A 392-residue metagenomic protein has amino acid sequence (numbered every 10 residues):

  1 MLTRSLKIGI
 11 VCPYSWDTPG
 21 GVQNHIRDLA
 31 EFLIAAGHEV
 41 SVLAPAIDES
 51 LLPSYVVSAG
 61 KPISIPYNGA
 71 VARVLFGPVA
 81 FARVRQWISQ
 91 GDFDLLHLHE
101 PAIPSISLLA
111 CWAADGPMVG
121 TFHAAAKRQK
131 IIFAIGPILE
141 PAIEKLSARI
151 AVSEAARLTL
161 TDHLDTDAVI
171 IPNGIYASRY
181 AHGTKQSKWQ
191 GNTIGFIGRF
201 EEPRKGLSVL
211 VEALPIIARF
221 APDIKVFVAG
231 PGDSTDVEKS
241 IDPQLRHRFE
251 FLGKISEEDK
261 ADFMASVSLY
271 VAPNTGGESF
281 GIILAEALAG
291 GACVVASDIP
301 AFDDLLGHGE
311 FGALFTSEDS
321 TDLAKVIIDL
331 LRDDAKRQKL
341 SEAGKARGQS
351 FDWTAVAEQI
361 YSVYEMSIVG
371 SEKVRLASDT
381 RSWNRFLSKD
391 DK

Functional and structural regions predicted by a protein language model:
S5-L6, C12-P19, I26-R27, E31-V79 (+1 more regions): N-terminal strand-loop element at the rim of the active site of nucleotide-sugar-dependent glycosyltransferases
A46-D48, I197, K225-E238, G253: Glycosyltransferase donor-sugar binding loop
A155, G174: Carbohydrate-associated surface elements
Q186-K205, V211-P215, F227: Conserved donor-binding/catalytic core segment of Leloir-type glycosyltransferases
V237-D262: Nucleotide-activated donor-binding/catalytic signature segment of Leloir-type glycosyltransferases, i.e., the conserved
L269, C293-A296: Short hydrophobic beta-strand element within catalytic cores of glycosyltransferases and related nucleotide-activated
H308-G309, A313-S320, D329-A335: Conserved acidic donor-binding segment of nucleotide-sugar-dependent glycosyltransferases
D322, D329, K336-S350, S362 (+1 more regions): A short, well-ordered alpha-helix in the C-terminal region of glycosyltransferases
